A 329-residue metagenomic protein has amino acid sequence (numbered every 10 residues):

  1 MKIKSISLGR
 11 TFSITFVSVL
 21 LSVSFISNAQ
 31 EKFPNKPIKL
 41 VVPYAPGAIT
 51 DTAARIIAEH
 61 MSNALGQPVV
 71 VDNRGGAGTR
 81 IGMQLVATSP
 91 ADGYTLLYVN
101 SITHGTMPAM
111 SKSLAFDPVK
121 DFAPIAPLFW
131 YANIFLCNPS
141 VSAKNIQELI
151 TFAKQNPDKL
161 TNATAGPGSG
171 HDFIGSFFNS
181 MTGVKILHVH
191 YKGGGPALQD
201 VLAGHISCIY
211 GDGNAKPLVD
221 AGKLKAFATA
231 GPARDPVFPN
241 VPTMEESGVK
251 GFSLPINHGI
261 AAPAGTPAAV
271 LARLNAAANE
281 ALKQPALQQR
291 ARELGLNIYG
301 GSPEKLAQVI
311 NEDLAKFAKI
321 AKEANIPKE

Functional and structural regions predicted by a protein language model:
K2-F16: Bacterial N-terminal signal peptides that target proteins for export
S24-I26: N-terminal signal peptide c-region/cleavage motif recognized by signal peptidases
A29-K120, K159-T161, P167, T182-Y210 (+3 more regions): N-terminal (or domain-start) structured segment
N35-P37, M181-V184, A268-E329: An extracytoplasmic/periplasmic, membrane-proximal ligand-sensing/linker region
A45-G47, S101-I102, W130, N138-A143 (+5 more regions): Short coil/turn segments
M61, T88-Y94, A109-P196, C208 (+2 more regions): Hinge/capping helix and adjacent helix->loop/strand transition within the periplasmic-binding protein
A215-K283, E312-A315: C-terminal lobe and pocket-closing loops of periplasmic/extracytoplasmic Venus-flytrap solute-binding proteins
